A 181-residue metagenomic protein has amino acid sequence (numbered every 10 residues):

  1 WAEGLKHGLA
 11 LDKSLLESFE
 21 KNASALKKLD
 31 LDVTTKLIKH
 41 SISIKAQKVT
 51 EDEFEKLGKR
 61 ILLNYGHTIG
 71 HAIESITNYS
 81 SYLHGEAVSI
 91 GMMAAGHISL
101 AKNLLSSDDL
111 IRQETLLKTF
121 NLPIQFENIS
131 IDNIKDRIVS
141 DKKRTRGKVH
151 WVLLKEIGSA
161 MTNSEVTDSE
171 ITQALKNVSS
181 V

Functional and structural regions predicted by a protein language model:
W1-L62: Carboxylate- and glycine-rich phosphate/diphosphate-binding segment that chelates Mg2+/Mn2+
L62-G66, Y82-V88: Short glycine/threonine-rich catalytic loop with a Thr-x-Gly-x-Asp
Y65, I69-I73: Active-site His/Glu-centered metal-binding helix of metallohydrolases
H67, M92, I157: Residue-level signal for inorganic ion chemistry
A72-S81: Catalytic Zn2+-binding segment of zinc metalloproteases
V88-I90, A94: Small-residue-rich helix-loop
A95-L104: Post-HExxH zinc-binding segment in Zn-dependent metallohydrolases
L104-V181: C-terminal charged capping/lid subdomain of soluble metabolic enzymes
